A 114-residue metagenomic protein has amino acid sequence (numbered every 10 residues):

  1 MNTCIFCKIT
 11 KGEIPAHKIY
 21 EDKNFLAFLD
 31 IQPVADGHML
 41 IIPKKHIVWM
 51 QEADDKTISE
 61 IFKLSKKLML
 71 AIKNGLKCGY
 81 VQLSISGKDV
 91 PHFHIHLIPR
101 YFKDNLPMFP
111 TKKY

Functional and structural regions predicted by a protein language model:
M1-Y114: HIT superfamily nucleotide-processing domains
